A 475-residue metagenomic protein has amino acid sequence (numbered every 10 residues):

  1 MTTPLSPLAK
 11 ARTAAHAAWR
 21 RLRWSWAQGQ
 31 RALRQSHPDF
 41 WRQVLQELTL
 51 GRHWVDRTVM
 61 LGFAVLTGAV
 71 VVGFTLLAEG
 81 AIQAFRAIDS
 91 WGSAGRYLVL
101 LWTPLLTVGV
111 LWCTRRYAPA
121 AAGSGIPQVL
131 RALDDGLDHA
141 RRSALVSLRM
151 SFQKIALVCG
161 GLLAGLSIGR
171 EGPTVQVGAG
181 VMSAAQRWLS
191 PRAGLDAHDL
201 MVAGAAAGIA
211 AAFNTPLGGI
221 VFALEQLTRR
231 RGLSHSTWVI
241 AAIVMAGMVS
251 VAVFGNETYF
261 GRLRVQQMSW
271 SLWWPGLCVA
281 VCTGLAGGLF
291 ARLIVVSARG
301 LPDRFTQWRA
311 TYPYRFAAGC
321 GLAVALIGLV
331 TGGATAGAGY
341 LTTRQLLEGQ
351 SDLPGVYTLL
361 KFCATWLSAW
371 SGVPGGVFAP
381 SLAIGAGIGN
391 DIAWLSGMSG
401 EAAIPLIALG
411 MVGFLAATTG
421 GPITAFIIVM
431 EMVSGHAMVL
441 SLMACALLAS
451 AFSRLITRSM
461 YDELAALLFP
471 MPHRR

Functional and structural regions predicted by a protein language model:
M1-R475: Alpha-helical transmembrane segments and immediately membrane-proximal extracytoplasmic
